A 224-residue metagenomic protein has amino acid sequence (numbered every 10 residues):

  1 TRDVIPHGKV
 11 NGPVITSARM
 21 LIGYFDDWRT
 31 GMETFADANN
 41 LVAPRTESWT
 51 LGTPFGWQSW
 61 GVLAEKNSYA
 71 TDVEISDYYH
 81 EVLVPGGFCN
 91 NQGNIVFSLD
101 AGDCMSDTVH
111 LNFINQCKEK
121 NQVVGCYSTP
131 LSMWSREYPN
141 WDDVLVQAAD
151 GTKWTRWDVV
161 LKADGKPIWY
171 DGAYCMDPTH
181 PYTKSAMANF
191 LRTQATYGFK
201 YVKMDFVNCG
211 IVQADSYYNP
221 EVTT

Functional and structural regions predicted by a protein language model:
T1-N91, K120, Y201: Carbohydrate-recognition beta-sandwich/jelly-roll modules in extracellular/periplasmic carbohydrate-active proteins
N91-T224: Aromatic- and carboxylate-enriched substrate-binding clefts and catalytic-loop regions of carbohydrate-active enzymes
